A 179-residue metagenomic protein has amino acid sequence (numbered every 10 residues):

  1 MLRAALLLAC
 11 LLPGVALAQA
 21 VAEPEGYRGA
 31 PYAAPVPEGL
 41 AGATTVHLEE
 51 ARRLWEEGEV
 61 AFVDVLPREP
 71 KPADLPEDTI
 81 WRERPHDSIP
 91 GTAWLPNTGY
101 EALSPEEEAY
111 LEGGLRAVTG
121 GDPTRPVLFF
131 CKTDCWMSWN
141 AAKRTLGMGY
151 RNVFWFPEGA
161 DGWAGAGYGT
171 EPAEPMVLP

Functional and structural regions predicted by a protein language model:
A4-G14: Bacterial N-terminal signal peptides
A16-E49, L54-E57, P72-L128, K132-P179: Rhodanese-like catalytic fold shared by cysteine-dependent sulfurtransferases and DSP/PTP-type phosphatases
A51, A61-L66: Short hydrophobic beta-strand that contains or immediately precedes a catalytic carboxylate
E69: Glycine-rich nucleotide phosphate-binding loop and flanking beta-alpha elements of Rossmann-like dinucleotide-binding
